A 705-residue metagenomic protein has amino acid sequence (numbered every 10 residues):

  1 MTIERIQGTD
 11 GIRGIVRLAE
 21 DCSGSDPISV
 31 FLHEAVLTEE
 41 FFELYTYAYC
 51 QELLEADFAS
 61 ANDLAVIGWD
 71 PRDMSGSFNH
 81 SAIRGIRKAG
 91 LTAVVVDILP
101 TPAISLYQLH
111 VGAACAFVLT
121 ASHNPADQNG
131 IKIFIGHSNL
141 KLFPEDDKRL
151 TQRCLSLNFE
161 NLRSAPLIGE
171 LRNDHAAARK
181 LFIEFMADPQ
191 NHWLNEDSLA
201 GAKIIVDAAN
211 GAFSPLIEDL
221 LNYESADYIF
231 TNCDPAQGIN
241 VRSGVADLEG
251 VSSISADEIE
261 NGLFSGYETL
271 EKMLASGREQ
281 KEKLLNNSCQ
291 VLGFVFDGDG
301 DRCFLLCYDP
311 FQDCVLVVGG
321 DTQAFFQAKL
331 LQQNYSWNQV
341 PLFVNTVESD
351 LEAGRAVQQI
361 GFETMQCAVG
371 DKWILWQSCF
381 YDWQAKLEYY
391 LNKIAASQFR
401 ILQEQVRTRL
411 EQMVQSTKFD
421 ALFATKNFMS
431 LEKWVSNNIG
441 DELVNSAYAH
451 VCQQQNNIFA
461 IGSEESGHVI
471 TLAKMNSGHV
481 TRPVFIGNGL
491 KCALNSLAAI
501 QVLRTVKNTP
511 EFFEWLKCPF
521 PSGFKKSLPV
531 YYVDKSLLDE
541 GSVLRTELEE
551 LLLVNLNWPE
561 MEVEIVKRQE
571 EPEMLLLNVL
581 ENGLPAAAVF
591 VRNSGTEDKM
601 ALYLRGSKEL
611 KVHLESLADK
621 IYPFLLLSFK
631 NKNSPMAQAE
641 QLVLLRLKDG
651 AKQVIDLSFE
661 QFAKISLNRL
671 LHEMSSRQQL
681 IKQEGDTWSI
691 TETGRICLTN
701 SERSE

Functional and structural regions predicted by a protein language model:
M1-A82, K88, G169-I204, A212: An N-terminal, well-structured beta->alpha segment
E4, I15, D127-N287: Gly/Ser/Thr-enriched, mixed-charge loops and adjacent short helices that form phosphate/oxyanion-binding elements
F58-Q128, D219-F304, F423: N-terminal small/polar loop signature for handling phosphorylated ligands or for N-terminal nucleophile
L106-L162, D297-G300, Q398-I401, E465: Active-site phosphate-binding/coordination module
A126-D127, G136-L140, Q152, S156-N161 (+6 more regions): Replace "Mg2+/Mn2+-dependent" with "divalent metal-dependent
L292, F296, Y308, C314 (+2 more regions): Phosphate-binding and adjacent anionic-ligand microenvironments
V414, N633-E660: Short amphipathic alpha-helical interface segments
Q661-S676: Short amphipathic alpha-helical interaction segments
